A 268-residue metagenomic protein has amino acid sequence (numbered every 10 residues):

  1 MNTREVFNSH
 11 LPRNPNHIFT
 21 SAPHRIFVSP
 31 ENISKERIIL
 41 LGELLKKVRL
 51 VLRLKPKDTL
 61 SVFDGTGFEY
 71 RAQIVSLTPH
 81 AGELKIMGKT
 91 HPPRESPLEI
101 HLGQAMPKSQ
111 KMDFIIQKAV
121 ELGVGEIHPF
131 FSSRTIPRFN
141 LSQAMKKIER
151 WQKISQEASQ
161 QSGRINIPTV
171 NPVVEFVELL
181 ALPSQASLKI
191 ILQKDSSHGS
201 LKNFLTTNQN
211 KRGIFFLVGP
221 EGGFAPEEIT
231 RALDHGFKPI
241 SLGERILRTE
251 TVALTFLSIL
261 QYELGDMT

Functional and structural regions predicted by a protein language model:
M1-H91: N-terminal positively charged helical leader segments and presequences
N2, M87, P93-I190: RNA substrate-binding interface of SAM-dependent RNA methyltransferases
P30-E31, G42-E43, G65, M106 (+3 more regions): Fold-independent oxyanion-binding glycine-rich loops and adjacent beta-strand/coil segments at enzyme active sites
I38-L40, P97-H101, R212-F215, L233-L242: Glycine/charged-rich beta-loop-alpha catalytic/anionic-binding loops adjacent to active sites
A186-G223, E227-I229, F237-I240: Active-site/ligand-binding-proximal alpha/beta "capping" segment
P226-T268: Structured adenosyl-cofactor binding patch, chiefly the S-adenosyl-L-methionine
